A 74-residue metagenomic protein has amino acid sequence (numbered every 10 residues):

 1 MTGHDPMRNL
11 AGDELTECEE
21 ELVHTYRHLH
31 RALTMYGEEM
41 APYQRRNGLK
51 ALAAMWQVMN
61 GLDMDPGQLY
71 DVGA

Functional and structural regions predicted by a protein language model:
M1-E39, P66: N-terminal acidic leader/helix
M35-A74: Short, charge-rich amphipathic interface segments used for partner binding and complex assembly
